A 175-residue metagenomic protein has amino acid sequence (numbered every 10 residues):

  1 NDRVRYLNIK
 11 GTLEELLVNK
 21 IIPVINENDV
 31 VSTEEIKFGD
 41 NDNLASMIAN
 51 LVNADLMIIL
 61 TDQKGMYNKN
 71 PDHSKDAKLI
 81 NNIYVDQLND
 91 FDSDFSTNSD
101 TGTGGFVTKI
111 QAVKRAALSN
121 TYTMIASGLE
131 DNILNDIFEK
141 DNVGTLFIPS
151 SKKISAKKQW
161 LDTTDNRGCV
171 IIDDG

Functional and structural regions predicted by a protein language model:
N1-G175: C-terminal catalytic "cap/lid" subdomain
